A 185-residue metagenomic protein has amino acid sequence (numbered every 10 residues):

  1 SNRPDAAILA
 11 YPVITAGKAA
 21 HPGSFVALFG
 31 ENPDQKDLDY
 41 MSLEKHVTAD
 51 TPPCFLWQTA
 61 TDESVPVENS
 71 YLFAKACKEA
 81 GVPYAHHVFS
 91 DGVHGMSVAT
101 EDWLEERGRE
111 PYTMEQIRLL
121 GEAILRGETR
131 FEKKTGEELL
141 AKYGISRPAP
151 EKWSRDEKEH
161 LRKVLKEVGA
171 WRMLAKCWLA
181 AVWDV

Functional and structural regions predicted by a protein language model:
S1-S24, L38-D39: Primarily recognizes the serine-hydrolase "nucleophile elbow" in alpha/beta-hydrolase and SGNH/GDSL folds
R3-A6, T51-C54, A80-A85: Loop/turn elements at helix/coil->beta-strand transitions in domains of secreted/extracellular proteins
P4, P12, L43, P52-P53 (+1 more regions): Proline-centered helix-kink/hinge sites
V13, A60, G95: Active-site pre-Tyr helix/loop in NAD(P)-dependent dehydrogenases
A16, T61-V65: Acidic catalytic loop of the alpha/beta-hydrolase fold
E31-H46, T51-P52: Active-site nucleophile elbow and catalytic-triad environment of alpha/beta-hydrolase enzymes
D50, F55-Q58, D62: Short beta-strand/loop motif that positions the catalytic acidic residue of the alpha/beta-hydrolase fold
W57, V67-V185: C-terminal catalytic histidine-bearing segment of alpha/beta-hydrolase fold enzymes
